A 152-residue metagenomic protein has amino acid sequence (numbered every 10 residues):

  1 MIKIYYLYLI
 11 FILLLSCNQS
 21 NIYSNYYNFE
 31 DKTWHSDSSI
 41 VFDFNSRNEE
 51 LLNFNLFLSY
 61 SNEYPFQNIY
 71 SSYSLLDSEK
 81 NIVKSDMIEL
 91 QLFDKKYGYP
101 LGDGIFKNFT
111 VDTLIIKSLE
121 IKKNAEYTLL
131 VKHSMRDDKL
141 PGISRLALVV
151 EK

Functional and structural regions predicted by a protein language model:
I2-I10: Sec-dependent signal peptide recognition, specifically the positively charged N-region followed immediately by
L13-S16: C-terminal motif of bacterial Sec signal peptides marking the signal peptidase cleavage site
N18-N21: Bacterial signal peptide processing site
N25-S46: Post-signal peptide N-terminal segment of mature Sec-exported envelope proteins
E49-L51, F66-N68, K122-E126: Extracellular Ig-like/FN3 beta-sandwich strand-entry sites
L56-Y64: Short amphipathic, basic-aromatic surface patches that mediate peripheral association with negatively charged
S72, L119-D137, G142-K152: Internal, hydrophobic beta-strand segments that form the core of beta-sheet-rich folds
I88-E120: An anionic, turn-rich surface loop/hairpin at beta-sheet edges that serves as a generic interaction/coordination patch
